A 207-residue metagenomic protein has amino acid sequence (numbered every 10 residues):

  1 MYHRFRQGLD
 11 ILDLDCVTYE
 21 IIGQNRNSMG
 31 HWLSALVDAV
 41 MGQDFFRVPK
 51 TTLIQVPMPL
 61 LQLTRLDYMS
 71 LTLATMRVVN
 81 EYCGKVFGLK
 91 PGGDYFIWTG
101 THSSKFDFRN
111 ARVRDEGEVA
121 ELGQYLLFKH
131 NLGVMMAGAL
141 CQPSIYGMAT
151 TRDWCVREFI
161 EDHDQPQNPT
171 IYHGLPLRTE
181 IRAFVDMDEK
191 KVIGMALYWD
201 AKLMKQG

Functional and structural regions predicted by a protein language model:
M1-E180, F184-G207: Active-site nucleotide/adenylate-binding loops and adjacent lid/helix of ATP-dependent enzymes
